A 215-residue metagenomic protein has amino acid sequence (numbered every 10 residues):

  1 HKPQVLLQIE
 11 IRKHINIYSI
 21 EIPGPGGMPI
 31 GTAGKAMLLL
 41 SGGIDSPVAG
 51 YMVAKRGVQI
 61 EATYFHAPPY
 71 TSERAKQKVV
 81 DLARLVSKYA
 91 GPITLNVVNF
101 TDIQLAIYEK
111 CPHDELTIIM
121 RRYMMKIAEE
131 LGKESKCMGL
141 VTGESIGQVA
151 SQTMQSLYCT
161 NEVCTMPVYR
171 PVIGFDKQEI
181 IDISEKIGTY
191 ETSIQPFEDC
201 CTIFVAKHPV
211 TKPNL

Functional and structural regions predicted by a protein language model:
H1-M37, P47-T94, T101-D102, E162 (+1 more regions): RNA-binding accessory domains that recognize and position tRNA/RNA substrates
H1-P3, Y89-N96, C137-M138, G143 (+1 more regions): Flexible, glycine/charged-enriched surface loops at secondary-structure junctions
I20, T63-F65, V98-T101, T142-G143 (+3 more regions): Generic beta-strand/beta-sheet core signal
E21-A33, Q104, K110-D182, K186-I187: Active-site adenylate/phosphate-handling loop in enzymes that bind or generate adenylated species
G43: Conserved G/P- and acidic residue-centered "switch" motifs that form tight phosphate/ATP-binding loops in soluble
I146-Q148, P196-F204: Small/polar glycine-rich anion-binding or flexible loop at a beta-alpha turn
G188-P196: A short alpha-helix-loop-beta-strand transition element characteristic of N-terminal alpha/beta dinucleotide-binding
